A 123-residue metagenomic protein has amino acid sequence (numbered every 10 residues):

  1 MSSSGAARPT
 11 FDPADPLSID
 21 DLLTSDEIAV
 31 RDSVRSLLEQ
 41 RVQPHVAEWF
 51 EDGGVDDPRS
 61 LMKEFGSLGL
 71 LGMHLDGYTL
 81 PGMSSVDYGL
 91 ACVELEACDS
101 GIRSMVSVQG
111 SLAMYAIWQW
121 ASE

Functional and structural regions predicted by a protein language model:
M1-S107: Amphipathic, small/basic residue-rich leader segments at the start of a protein or domain
S104-E123: N-terminal glycine-rich flavin-associated loop
